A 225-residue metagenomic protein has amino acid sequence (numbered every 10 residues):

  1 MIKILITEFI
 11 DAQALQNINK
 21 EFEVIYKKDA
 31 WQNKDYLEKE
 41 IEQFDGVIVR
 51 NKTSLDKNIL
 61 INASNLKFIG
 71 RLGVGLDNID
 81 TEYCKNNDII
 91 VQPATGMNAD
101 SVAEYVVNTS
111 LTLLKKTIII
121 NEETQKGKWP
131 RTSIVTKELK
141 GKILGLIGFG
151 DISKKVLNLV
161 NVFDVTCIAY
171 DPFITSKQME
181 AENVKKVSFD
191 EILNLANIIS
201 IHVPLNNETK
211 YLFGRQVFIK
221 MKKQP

Functional and structural regions predicted by a protein language model:
M1-V91, N194, G214: An N-terminal-biased, well-structured beta-alpha scaffold segment characteristic of Rossmann-like dinucleotide-binding
L15, K34, D56, A103 (+3 more regions): A general structural signal for well-ordered alpha-helical segments in protein cores
F22-D29, G46-I48, E123, T175-E182 (+1 more regions): Short, flexible loop segments at the rims of nucleotide/cofactor-binding pockets, characterized by
W31-D35, R50, R71, P93 (+6 more regions): Residues at secondary-structure transition points
D77-Y83, T117-W129, D164-I168, F173-T175: Mobile beta-alpha loop/short-helix "lid" or hinge segments that flank ligand
N87-I89, A94-I143, D151, N158-V162: Phosphate-binding beta-alpha-beta segment of Rossmann-like dinucleotide-binding domains, i.e., the NAD(P)
T132-K223: Rossmann-like dinucleotide/phosphate-binding beta-alpha-beta segment
